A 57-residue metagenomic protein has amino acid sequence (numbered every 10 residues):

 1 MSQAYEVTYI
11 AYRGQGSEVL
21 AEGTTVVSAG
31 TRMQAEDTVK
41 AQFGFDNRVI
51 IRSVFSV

Functional and structural regions predicted by a protein language model:
M1-S2, A29-R32: A short, structured loop/turn motif at beta-sheet edges
Q3-Y12: A short beta-strand micro-motif
Y9, V26-S28, F45: Residue-level detection of beta-strand scaffold positions
R13-S17: Short, flexible, solvent-exposed loop/turn segments with mixed acidic/basic and small polar residues
V19-G30: A short, exposed loop/beta-hairpin motif centered on an aromatic-Gly-Thr core
R32-Q42: Low-complexity, intrinsically disordered Gly/Pro/Thr-rich segments
A41-V57: Short, mixed-charge low-complexity intrinsically disordered segments
